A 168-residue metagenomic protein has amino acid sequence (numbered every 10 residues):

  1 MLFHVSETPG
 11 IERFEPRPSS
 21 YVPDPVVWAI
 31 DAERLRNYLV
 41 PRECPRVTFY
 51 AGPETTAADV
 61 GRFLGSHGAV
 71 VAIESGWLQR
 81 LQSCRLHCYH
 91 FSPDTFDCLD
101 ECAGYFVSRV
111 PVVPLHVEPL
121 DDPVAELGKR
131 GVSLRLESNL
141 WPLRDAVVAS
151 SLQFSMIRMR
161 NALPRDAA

Functional and structural regions predicted by a protein language model:
M1, P23-V27, E33, S75 (+1 more regions): Short, surface-exposed beta-edge/turn micro-motifs
M1-D24, P41-R42: ADP-ribose/NAD+-binding catalytic cleft of ART/PARP-like enzymes
F3-H4, W28, Y38, Y89: Aromatic side chains
H4-G10, D31, F91-T95: Short, flexible beta-strand-to-coil junctions
G10-E12, Y21, N37, C98 (+1 more regions): A broad, structure-centric signal for solvent-exposed, well-ordered loop/edge residues that line or flank functional
E15-P16, R34-T48: Short active-site loop/helix that positions an aromatic residue
R42-A168: Conserved NAD+-utilizing ADP-ribose enzyme module
